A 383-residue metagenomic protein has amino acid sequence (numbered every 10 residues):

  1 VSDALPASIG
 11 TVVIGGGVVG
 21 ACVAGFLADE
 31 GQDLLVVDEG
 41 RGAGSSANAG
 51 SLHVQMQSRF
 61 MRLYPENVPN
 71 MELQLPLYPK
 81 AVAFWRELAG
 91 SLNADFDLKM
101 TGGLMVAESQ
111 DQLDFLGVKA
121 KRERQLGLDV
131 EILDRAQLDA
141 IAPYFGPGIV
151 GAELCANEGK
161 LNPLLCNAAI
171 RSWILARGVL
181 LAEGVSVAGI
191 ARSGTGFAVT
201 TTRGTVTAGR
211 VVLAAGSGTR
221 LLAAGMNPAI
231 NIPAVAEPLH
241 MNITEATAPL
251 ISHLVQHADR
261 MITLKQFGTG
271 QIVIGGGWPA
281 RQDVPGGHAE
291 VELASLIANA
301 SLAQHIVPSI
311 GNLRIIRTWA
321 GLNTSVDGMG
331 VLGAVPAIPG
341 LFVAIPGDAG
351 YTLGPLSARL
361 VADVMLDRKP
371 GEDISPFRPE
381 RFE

Functional and structural regions predicted by a protein language model:
D3-V19, L35: Beta1/beta-strand and adjacent pyrophosphate-binding region of the FAD-binding site in flavoprotein oxidoreductases
A28-N48: Glycine-rich FAD pyrophosphate-binding loop
S51-Q137, M261: Dinucleotide-binding Rossmann-like beta1-alpha1 core, especially the glycine-rich loop that anchors the ADP
A94-A107, K119, L126, V130-R177 (+3 more regions): Helix-loop-beta segment of a Rossmann-like dinucleotide-binding subdomain
A152-R210: Helical element adjacent to the flavin cofactor pocket in flavoenzyme catalytic cores
T205-S252, E372: Central helical "cap/lid" subdomain
A248-P339: Active-site lid/adjacent beta-loop-alpha segment flanking the redox-cofactor pocket in flavoenzymes
H305-E383: C-terminal catalytic lobe of FAD-dependent flavoproteins
